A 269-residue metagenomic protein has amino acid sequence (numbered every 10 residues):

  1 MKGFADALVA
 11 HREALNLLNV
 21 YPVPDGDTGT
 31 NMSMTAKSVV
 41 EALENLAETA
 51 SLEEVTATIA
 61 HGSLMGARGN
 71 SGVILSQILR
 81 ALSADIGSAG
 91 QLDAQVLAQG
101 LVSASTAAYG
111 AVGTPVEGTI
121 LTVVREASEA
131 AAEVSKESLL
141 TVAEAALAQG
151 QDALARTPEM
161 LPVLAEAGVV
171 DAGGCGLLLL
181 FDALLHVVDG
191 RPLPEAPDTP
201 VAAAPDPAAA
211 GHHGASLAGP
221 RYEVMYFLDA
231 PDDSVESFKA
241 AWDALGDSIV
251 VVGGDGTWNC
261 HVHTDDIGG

Functional and structural regions predicted by a protein language model:
M1-G269: N-terminal loops that bind phosphate or other acidic moieties and the adjacent beta-alpha structural core
